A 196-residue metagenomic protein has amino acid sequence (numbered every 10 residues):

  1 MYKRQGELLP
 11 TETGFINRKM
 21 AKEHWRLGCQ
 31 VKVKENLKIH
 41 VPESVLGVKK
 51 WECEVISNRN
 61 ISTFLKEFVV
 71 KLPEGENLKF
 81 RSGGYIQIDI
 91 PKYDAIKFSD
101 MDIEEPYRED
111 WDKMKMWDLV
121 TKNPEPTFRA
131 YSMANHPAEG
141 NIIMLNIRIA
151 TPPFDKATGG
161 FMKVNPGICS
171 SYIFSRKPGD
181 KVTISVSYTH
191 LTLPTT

Functional and structural regions predicted by a protein language model:
M1-Q5, T189-T195: Conserved small/polar residues in nucleotide/adenosyl-binding loops
K3-V45: Iron-sulfur (Fe-S) cluster-binding segments and ferredoxin-like electron-carrier domains, especially [2Fe-2S]
E23, K49, T127: Exposed loop/turn and edge beta-strand positions of beta-sandwich/beta-sheet ligand-binding modules
Q30-I61, K66: Short flanking/linker segments adjacent to small metal-binding domains or redox-active Cys/His motifs
P42-S44, P91, R148, S187: Short, surface-exposed secondary-structure boundary micro-motifs
E52-K177: Ferredoxin-reductase
V182-I184: Structural and coupling elements of P-loop NTPases
